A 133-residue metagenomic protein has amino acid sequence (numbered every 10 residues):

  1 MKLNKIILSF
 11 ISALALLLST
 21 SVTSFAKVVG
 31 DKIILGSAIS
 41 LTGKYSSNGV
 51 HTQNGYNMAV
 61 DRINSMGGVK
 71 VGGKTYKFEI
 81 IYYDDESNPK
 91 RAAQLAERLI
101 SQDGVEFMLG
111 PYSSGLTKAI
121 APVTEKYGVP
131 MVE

Functional and structural regions predicted by a protein language model:
M1-I34: Short, low-complexity disordered leader/linker segments with a strong preference for bacterial N-terminal type II
L3, A13, T42-G43, E79: A general structural-boundary detector
K27-V28, I34, S47-N54, M66-E133: Beta-alpha junction/loop-to-helix N-cap segments that form part of ligand/metal-binding clefts
G36-K44: Acidic/histidine-rich, surface-exposed loop or edge segments in extracytoplasmic proteins
